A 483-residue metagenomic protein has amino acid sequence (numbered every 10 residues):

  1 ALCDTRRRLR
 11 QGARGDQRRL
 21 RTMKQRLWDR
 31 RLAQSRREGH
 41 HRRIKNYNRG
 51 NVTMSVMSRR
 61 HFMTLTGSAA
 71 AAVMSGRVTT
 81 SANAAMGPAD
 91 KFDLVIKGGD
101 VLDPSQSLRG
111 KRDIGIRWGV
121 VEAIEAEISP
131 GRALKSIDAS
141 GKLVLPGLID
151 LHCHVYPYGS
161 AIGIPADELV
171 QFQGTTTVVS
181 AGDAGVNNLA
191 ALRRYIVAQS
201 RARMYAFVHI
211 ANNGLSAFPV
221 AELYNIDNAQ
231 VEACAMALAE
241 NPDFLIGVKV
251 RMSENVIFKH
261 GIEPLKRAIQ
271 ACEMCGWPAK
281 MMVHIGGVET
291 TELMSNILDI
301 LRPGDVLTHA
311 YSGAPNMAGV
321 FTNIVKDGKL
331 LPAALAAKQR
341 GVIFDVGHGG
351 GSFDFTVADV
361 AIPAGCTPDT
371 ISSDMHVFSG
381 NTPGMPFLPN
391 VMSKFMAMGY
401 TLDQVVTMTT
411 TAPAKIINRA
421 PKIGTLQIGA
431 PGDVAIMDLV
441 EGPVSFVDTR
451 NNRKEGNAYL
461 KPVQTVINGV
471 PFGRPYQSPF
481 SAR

Functional and structural regions predicted by a protein language model:
L2-N46: C-terminal catalytic and target-recognition region of SAM-dependent MTase-like enzymes, primarily methyltransferases
K45-S58, S81-N83: N-terminal secretory signal peptides
M54-A69: N-terminal secretory signal peptides and thylakoid transit peptides that target proteins across membranes
M74-V95, D100-L145: Histidine-rich, glycine-flanked metal-binding segment
G99, P431-A482: C-terminal cap of metal-dependent C-N hydrolases
P130-Q199: Metal-associated gating/positioning segment near the N- to mid-region
A229-F344, S352-D369: Histidine/acidic residue-rich metal-binding segments in metalloenzymes
T356-L439: His/Asp/Glu-enriched, well-ordered alpha-helical/loop segment that forms or immediately abuts the divalent-metal
